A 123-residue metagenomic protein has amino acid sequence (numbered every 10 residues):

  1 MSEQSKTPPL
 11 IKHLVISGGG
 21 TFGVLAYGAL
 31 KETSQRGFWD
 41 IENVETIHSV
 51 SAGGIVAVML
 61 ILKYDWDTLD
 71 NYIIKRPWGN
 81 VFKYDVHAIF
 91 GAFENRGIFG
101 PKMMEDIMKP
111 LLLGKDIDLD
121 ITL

Functional and structural regions predicted by a protein language model:
M1-E3: Non-catalytic, mobile gating and regulatory segments of ester bond hydrolases
T7-V15, T21-L111: Patatin-like phospholipase
I41, L112-L123: A short alpha-helix-loop-beta-strand transition element characteristic of N-terminal alpha/beta dinucleotide-binding
